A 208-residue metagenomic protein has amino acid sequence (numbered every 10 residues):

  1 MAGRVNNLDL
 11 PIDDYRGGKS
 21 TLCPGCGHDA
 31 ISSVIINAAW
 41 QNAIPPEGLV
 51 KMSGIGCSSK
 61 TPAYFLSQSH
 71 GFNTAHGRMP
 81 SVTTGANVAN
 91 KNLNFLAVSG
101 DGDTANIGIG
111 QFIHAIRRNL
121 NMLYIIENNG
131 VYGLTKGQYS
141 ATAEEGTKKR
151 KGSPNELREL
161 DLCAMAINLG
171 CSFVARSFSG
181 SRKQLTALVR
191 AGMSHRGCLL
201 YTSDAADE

Functional and structural regions predicted by a protein language model:
M1-L93: Thiamine diphosphate
L10, N92, S140-H195: Conserved thiamine diphosphate
L22, G27-V34, E47, I107-Q111 (+3 more regions): General structural feature for long, well-ordered alpha-helical segments within catalytic domains of soluble enzymes
L22-P24, A97-S99, F173-F178: Short catalytic-loop micro-motif centered on adjacent basic/acidic residues
G48-K51, L93-L96, N121-I125, A164 (+2 more regions): Structural motif
I55-G133, Q184-A187: Thiamine diphosphate
T202-E208: Conserved small/polar residues in nucleotide/adenosyl-binding loops
